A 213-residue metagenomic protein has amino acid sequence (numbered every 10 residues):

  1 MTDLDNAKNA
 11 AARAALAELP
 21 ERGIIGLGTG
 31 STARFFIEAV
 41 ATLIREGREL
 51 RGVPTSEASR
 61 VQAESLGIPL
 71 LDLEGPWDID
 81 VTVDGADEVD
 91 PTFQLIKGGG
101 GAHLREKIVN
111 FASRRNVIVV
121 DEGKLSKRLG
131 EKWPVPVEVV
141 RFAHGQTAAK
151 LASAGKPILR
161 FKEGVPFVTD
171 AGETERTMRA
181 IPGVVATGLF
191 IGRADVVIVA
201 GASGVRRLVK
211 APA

Functional and structural regions predicted by a protein language model:
M1-V81, A213: N-terminal glycine-/serine-/threonine-rich phosphate-binding loop
T2-N6, A58-A213: Conserved phosphate- and dinucleotide-binding cores of soluble alpha/beta proteins, encompassing both enzyme active
